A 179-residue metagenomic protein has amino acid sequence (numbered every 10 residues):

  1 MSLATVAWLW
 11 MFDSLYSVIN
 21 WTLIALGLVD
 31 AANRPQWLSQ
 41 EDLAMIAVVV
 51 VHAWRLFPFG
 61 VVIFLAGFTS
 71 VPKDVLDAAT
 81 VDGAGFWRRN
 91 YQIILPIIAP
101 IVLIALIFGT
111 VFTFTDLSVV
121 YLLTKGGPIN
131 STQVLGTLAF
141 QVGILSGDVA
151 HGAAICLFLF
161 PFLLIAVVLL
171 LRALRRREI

Functional and structural regions predicted by a protein language model:
M1-I179: A structural signal for multi-pass alpha-helical bundles of membrane permease subunits that mediate small-molecule
